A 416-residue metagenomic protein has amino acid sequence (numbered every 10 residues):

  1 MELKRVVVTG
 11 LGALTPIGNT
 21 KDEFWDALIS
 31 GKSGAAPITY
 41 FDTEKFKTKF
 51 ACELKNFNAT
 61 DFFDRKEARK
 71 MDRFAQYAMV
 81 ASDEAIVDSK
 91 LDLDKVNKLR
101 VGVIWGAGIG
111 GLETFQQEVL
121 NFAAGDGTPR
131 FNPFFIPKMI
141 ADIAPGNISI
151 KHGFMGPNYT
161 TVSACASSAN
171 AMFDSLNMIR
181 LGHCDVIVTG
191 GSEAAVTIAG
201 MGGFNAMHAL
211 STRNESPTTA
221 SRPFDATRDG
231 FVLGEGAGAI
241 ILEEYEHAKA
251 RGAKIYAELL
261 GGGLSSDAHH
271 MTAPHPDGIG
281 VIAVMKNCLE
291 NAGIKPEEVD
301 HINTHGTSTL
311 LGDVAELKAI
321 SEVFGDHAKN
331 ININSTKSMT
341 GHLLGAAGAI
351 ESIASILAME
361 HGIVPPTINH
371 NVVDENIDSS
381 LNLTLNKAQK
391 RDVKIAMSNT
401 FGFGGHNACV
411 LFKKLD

Functional and structural regions predicted by a protein language model:
M1-E67, S89, E246-Y256, I353-T367 (+1 more regions): ACP-dependent fatty acid/polyketide chain-elongation machinery
M1-V8, K95-K98, A292-E298, K329 (+1 more regions): Flexible, low-complexity linker/loop segments at domain and module junctions
R5-T9, A36, E215-A292, H301: Condensing-enzyme catalytic core mediating Claisen C-C bond formation in acyl metabolism
V8, F24, K32-S163, S192-M201 (+1 more regions): Conserved beta-ketoacyl condensing-enzyme motif
G10, L28, S82, V103 (+10 more regions): Conserved small-residue
A78-L91, A144-P145, S149-H152, N158-E193 (+5 more regions): Active-site-proximal alpha-helical scaffold in enzymes
G125-N132, F173, N177, E193-A250 (+2 more regions): Glycine-/small-residue-rich "gating" segment that lines the acyl/pantetheine channel and substrate pocket
H183-D229, G262-P276, G306-D313, N330-L381: Acyl-CoA/ACP chain-elongation machinery
